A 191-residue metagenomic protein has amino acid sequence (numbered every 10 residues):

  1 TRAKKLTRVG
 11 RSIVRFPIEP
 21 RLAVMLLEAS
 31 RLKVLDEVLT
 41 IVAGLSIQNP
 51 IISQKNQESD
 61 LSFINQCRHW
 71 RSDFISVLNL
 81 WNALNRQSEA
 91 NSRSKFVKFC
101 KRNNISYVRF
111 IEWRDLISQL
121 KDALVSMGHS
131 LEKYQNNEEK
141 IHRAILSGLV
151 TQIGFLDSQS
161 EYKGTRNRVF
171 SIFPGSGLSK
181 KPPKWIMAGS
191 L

Functional and structural regions predicted by a protein language model:
T1-L191: Second RecA-like catalytic domain
